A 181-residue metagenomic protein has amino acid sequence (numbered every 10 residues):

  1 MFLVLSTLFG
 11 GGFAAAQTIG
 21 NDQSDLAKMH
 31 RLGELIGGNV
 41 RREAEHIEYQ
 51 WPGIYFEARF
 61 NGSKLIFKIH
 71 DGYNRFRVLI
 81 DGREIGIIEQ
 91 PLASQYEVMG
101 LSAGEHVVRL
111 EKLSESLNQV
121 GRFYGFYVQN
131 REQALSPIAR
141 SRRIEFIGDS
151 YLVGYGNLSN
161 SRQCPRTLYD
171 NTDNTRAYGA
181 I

Functional and structural regions predicted by a protein language model:
F2-V4, G12-I147, L152-N174: N-terminal secretory targeting modules
